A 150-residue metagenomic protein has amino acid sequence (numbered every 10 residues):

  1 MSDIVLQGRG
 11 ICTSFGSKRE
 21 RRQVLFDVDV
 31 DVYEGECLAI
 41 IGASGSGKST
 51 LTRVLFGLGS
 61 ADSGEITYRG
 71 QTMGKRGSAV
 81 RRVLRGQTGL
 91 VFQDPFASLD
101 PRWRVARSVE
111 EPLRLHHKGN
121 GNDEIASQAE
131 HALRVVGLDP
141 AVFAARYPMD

Functional and structural regions predicted by a protein language model:
S17-E20, M73-G89, R107, L115 (+1 more regions): ABC ATPase NBD coupling module
I41-A43: The feature captures the beta-strand-to-loop junction immediately N-terminal to the Walker
F56: Helix-to-loop junction immediately C-terminal to a conserved catalytic motif
G64-K75: Conserved ABC transporter NBD signature motif
T72, E124-F143: Conserved ABC ATPase "signature" region
D94, P101-L115, Q128: Q-loop/switch helix immediately C-terminal to the Walker
